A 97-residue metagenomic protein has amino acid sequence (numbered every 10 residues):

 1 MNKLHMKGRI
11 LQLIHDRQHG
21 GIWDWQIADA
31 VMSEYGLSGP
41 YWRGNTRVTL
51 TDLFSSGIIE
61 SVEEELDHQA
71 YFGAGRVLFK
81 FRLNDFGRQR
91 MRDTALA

Functional and structural regions predicted by a protein language model:
M1-I22, L96-A97: Short alpha-helical segments that sit at the start of domains
H5, R9, Q26, N45-V48: Amphipathic alpha-helical interaction segments
K7, R43-N45, S56, E60-A97: Phospho-regulated, low-complexity intrinsically disordered regions of nuclear gene-regulatory and chromatin-associated
Q18-H19, F54-I58: Short alpha-helix boundary/capping elements
G20-S33: Short acidic, hydrophobic short linear motifs in intrinsically disordered regions
M32, T51, S55: Residue-level detection of the helix-turn-helix DNA-binding "recognition helix"
M32-R47: Short, positively charged loop/turn segments that connect secondary-structure elements
